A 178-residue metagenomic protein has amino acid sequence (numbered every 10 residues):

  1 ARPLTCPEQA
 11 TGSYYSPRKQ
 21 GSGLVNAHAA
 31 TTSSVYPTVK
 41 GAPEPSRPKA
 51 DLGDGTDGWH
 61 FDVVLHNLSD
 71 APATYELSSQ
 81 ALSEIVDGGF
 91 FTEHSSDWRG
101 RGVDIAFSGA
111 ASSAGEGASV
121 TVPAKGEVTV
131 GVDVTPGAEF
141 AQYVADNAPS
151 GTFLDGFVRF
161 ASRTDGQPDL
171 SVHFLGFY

Functional and structural regions predicted by a protein language model:
A1-Y15: An often Trp-containing, charged/polar helix-loop segment at the C-terminal end of enzyme catalytic cores
G12-Y36: A eukaryote-biased signal for short, well-structured alpha-helical docking elements
G21, W59-N67, G156-A161: Buried hydrophobic-core signal for structured, non-transmembrane domains
A27-A73, S78-A81, V144-A145, G151: Beta-sheet-dominated interaction scaffolds and their linkers
G58-D62, E127-T129, D169-S171: Intrinsic-disorder/low-complexity, polar/charged segments enriched in Ser/Thr/Lys/Arg/Asp/Glu/Gln
S69-A111: Short acidic, flexible loop segments centered on an aromatic residue
H94-A145: Intrinsically disordered, low-complexity Pro/Gly/Ser/Thr-rich segments with frequent PxxP/GP/PP motifs and embedded
G137-Y178: Terminal connector regions
